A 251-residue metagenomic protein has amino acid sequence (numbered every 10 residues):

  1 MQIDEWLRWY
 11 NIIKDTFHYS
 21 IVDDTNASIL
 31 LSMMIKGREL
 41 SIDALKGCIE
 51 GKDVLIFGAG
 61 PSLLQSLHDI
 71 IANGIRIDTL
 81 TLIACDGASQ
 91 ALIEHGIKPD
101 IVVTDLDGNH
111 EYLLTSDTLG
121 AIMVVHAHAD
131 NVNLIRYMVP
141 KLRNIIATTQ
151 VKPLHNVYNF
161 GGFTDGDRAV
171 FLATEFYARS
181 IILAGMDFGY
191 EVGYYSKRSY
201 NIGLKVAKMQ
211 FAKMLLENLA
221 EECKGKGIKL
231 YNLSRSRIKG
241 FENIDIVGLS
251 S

Functional and structural regions predicted by a protein language model:
M1-V54, L64-S66, R198, I202 (+1 more regions): N-terminal donor/sugar-recognition subdomains of glycan-related enzymes, prototypically the membrane-proximal stem
Q2-W6, C85, A127-N131, G166 (+2 more regions): Generic structural signal for well-ordered, non-membrane alpha-helical segments in soluble metabolic enzymes
I13, C48-E50, I75, L80-T81 (+2 more regions): Acidic/Gly/His-enriched mid-domain segments of enzyme catalytic cores or analogous surface patches that mediate
E39-E50, V54-A91: Extended catalytic core of nucleotide-activated donor transferases of GT-like folds
I56-P61, D165, S180-G193, N232-S234: Glycine-rich anion-binding loop/nest that anchors nucleotide
D69, N73, A91, L172-F176 (+1 more regions): A generic secondary-structure signal
D69-R76, I97-K98, V139-K141, R198-N201 (+1 more regions): Short, solvent-exposed amphipathic alpha-helical segments in soluble enzyme and RNA/protein-processing domains
G185-L216: Active-site phosphate/oxyanion-binding loops
